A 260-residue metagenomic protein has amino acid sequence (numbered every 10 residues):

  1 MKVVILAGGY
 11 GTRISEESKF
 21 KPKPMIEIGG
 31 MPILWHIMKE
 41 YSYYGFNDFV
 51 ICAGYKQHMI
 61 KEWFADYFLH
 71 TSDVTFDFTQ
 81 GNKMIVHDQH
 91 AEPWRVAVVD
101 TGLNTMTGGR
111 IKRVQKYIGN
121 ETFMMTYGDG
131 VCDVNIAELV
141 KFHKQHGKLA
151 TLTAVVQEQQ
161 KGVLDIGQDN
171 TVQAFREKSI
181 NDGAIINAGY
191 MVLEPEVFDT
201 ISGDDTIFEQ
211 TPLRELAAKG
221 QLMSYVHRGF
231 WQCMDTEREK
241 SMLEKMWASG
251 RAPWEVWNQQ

Functional and structural regions predicted by a protein language model:
M1-Y67, V98: N-terminal glycine-rich phosphate-binding loop and ensuing alpha1 helix
V3-I5, I51, M125, A150-T153 (+1 more regions): Structural beta-sheet core signal
M25, L164-I166, L213, S224: A structural signal for short hydrophobic beta-strand segments in well-ordered beta-sheet cores
I33-H36, R110-R113, P212: Well-ordered alpha-helical segments embedded in enzymatic catalytic cores
I60-Q168: Conserved beta-loop-beta/alpha segment of the NTase-like Rossmann-fold superfamily that binds/positions NTPs
T122-M124, V131, N135-K144, V156-Q159 (+1 more regions): Catalytic-core segments of class I nucleotidyltransferases/pyrophosphorylases that form NMP-activated intermediates
